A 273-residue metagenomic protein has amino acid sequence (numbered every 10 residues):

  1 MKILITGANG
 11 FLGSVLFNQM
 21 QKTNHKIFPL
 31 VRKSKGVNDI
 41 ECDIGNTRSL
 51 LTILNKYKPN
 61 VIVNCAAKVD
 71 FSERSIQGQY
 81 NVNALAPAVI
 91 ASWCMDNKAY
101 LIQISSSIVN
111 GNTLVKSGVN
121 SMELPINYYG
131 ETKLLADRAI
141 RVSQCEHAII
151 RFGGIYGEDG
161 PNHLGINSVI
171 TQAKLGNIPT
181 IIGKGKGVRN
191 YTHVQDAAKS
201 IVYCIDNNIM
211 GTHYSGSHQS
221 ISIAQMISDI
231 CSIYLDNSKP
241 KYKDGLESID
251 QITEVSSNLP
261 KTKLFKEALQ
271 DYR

Functional and structural regions predicted by a protein language model:
K2-T23: N-terminal Rossmann NAD(P)H-binding glycine-rich loop of SDR-like oxidoreductase domains
S34-N46: Rossmann-fold cofactor-recognition segment
I44-V82: NAD(P)H-binding glycine-rich loop region in Rossmannoid oxidoreductase-like domains and their noncatalytic homologs
N64, A88-Y128, A148: Conserved Rossmann-fold NAD(P)-dependent oxidoreductase catalytic core, especially the SDR/UDP-sugar
F71-A86, S117-P125: Short alpha-helical oligomerization interface
I126, R138-V188, V194: NAD(P)-dependent short-chain dehydrogenase/reductase
T132: Active-site helix of classical SDR
N177, I182-K184, R189-R273: C-terminal substrate-binding subdomain of Rossmann-fold SDR/epimerase-dehydratase oxidoreductases
